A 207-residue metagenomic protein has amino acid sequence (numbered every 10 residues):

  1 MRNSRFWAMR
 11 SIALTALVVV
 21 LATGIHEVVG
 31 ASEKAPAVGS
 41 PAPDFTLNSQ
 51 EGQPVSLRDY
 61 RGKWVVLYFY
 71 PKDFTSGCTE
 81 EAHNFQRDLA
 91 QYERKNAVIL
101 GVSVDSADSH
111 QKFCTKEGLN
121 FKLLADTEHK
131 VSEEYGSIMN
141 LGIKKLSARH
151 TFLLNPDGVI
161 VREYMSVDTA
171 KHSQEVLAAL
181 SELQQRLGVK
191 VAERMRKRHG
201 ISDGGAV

Functional and structural regions predicted by a protein language model:
R2-T15: Bacterial N-terminal signal peptides that target proteins for export
R5, V18-D44, R58, V191-R198 (+1 more regions): N-proximal helix/coil linker or "cap" segments that precede and/or mark the start of modular domains
P36, F45-W64: A short beta-strand-turn-helix
A42-P43, W64, A148-H150: Short loop/turn microsegments at loop-to-beta-strand junctions
L57-T79, F85: Short active-site neighborhood of thiol/selenol oxidoreductases, capturing the structured segment around
F74-L119, T127-E134: Structural microenvironment flanking redox-active thiols in thiol-disulfide oxidoreductases
L146-V207: Thiol-/selenol-based redox modules, centered on thioredoxin-like and closely related oxidoreductase domains
